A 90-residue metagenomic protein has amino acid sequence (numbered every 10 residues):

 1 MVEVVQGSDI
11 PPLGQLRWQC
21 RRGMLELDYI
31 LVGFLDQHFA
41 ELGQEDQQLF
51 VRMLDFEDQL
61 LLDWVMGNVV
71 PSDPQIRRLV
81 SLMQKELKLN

Functional and structural regions predicted by a protein language model:
V2-N90: Positively charged, polar, low-complexity stretches
